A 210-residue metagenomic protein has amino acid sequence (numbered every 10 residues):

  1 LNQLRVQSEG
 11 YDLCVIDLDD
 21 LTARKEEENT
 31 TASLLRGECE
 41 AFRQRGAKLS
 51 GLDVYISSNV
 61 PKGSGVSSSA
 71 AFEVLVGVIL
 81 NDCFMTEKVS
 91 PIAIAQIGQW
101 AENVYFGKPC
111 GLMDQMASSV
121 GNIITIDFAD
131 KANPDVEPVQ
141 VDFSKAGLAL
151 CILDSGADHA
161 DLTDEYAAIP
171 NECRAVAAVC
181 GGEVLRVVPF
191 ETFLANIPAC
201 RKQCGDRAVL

Functional and structural regions predicted by a protein language model:
L1-A70, V74-P91, Q96-Y105, C110 (+5 more regions): ATP-binding N-lobe of GHMP and related small-molecule kinases
N2-E28, T125-L210: C-terminal nucleotide
